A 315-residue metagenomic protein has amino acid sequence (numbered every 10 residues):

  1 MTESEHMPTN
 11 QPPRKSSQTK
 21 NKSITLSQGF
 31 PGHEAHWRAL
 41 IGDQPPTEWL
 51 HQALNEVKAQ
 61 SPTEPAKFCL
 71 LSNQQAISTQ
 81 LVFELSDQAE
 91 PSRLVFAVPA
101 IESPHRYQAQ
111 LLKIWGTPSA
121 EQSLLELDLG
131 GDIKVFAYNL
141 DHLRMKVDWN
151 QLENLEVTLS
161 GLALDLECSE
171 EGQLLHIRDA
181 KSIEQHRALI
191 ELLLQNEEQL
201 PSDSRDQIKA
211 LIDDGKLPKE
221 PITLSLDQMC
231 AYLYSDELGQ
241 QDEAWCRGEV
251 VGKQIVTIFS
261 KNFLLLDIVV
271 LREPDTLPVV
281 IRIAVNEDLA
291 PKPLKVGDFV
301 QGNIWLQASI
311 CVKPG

Functional and structural regions predicted by a protein language model:
T2-P99, F299: N-terminal ordered "arm"
A59-G239, E243-C246: Long, hydrophobic alpha/beta structural blocks
D141-M145, E273-P293: Beta-strand/loop nucleic-acid-binding surfaces
Y234-D236, Q254, D288: Eukaryotic intrinsically disordered and solvent-exposed regulatory patches
V251-I281: OB-fold (S1/OB) nucleic-acid-binding surfaces
V280-I281, I310-G315: C-terminal output/interaction extensions
L289, D298-V312: Short, charged beta-turn/beta-strand-edge "cap" motif at the junction between a beta-strand and an adjacent loop
